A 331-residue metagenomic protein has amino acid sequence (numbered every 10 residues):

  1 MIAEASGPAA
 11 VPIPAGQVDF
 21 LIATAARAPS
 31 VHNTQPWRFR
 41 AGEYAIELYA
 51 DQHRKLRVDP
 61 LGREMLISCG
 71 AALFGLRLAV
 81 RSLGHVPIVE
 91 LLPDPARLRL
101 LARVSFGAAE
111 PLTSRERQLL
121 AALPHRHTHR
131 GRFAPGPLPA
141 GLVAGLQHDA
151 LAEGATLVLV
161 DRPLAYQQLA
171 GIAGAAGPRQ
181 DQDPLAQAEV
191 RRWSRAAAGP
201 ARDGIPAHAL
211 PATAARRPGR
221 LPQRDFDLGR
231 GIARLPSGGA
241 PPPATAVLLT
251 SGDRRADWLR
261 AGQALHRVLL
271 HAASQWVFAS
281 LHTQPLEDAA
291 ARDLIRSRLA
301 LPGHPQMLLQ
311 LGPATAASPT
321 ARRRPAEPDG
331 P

Functional and structural regions predicted by a protein language model:
M1-P331: Acidic, surface-exposed loops and disordered segments
